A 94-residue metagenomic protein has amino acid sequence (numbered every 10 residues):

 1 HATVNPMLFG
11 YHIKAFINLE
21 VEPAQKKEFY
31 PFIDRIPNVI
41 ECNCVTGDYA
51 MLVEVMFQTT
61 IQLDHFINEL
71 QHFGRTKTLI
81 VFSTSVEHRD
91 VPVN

Functional and structural regions predicted by a protein language model:
H1-N94: A compositional/biophysical signature of low hydrophobicity enriched in polar/charged and small residues
